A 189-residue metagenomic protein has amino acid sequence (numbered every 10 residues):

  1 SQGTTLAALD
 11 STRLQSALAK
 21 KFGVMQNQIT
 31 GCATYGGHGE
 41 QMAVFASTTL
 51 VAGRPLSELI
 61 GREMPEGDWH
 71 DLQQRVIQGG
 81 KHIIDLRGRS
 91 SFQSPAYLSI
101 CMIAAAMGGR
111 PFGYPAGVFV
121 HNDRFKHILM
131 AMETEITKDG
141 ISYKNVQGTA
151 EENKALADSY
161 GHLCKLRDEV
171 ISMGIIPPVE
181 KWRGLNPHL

Functional and structural regions predicted by a protein language model:
S1-L18: Rossmann-like NAD(P)(H) cofactor-binding subdomain of soluble oxidoreductases
K20-L189: Long, compositionally biased stretches enriched for glycine and/or charged residues
